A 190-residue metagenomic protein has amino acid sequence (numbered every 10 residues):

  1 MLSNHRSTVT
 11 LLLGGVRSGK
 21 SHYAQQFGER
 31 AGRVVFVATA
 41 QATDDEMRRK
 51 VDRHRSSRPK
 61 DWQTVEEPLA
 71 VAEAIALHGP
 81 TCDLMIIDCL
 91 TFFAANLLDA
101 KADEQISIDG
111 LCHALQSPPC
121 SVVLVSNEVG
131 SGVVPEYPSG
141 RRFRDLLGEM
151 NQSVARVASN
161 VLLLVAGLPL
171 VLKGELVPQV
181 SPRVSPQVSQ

Functional and structural regions predicted by a protein language model:
L2, V9-L77: Conserved P-loop
S7, A31, P80-D83, P119: Short, high-confidence coil segments that cap the C-terminus of an alpha-helix and link into the following beta-strand
L11, I86, V123-V125: Structural motif
A24, H54, I86, N127 (+1 more regions): Residue-level signal for inorganic ion chemistry
V34, M85, N160-L163: Short, well-ordered beta-strand core segments
K60-I106: Helix-adjacent hinge/juxtasegments
L69, F92-Q190: Replace "adjacent to P-loop NTPase cores in ATP/GTP-dependent enzymes" with "adjacent to NTP-binding cores
